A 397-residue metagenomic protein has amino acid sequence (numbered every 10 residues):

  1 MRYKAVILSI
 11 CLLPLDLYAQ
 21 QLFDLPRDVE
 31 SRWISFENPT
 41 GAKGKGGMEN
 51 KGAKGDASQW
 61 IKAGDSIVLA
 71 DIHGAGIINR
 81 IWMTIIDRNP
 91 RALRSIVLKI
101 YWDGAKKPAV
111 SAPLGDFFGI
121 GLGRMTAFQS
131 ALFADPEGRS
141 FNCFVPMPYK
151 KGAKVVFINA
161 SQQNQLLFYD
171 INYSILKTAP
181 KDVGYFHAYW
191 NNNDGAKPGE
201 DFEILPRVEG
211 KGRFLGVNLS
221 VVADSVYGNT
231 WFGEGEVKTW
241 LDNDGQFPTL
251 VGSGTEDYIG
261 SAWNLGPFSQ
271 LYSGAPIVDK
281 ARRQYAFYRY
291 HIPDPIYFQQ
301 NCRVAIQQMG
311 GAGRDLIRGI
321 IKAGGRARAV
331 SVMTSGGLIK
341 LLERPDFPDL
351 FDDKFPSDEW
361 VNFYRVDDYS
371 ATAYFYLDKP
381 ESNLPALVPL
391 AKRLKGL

Functional and structural regions predicted by a protein language model:
K4-P14: Sec-dependent N-terminal signal peptides
L15-A19: Sec/Tat signal peptide C-region and signal peptidase I cleavage site
Q20-L397: Beta-strand-centric surfaces of beta-sandwich/beta-rich domains
